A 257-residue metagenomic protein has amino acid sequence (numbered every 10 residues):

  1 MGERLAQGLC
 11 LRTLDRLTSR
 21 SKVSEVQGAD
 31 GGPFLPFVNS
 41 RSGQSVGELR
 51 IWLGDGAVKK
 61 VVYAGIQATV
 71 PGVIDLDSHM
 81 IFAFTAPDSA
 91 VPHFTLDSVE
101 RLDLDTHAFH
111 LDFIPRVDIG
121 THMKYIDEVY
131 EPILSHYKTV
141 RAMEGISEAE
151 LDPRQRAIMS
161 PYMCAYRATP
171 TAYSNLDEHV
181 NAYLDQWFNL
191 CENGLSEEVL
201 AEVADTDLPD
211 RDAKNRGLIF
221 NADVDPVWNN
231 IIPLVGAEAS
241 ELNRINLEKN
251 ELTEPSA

Functional and structural regions predicted by a protein language model:
M1-A86: Short Lys/Arg-enriched alpha/beta "domain-start" segment
G2, A6-C10, S19, S196 (+3 more regions): Short amphipathic alpha-helical segments that mediate assembly, nucleic-acid/protein binding, or membrane association
L9-S21, Y183-L195, I231: Hydrophobic, Leu/Ile/Phe/Ala-enriched alpha-helical segments that form helix-helix packing faces
R20, S24, V140, W187-A201 (+2 more regions): Short secondary-structure junctions and interdomain/linker hinges
A64-V99, T106-V117: Short, hydrophobic/proline-enriched secondary-structure or compact coil segments at domain edges
P92-E100, H122-V129: Short amphipathic beta-strand/extended segments with alternating polar/hydrophobic composition
D105-V224: Mixed-charge (acidic/basic) macromolecular-recognition segments
G194, T206-A257: Amphipathic alpha-helical packing elements
